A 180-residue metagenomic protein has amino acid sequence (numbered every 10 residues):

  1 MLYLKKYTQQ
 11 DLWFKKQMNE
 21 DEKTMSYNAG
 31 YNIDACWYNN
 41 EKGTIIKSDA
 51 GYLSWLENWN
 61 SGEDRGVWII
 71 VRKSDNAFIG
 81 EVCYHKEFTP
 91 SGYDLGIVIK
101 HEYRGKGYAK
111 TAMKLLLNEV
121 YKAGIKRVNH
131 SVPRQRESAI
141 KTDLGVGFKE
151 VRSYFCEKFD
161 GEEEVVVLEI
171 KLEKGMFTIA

Functional and structural regions predicted by a protein language model:
M1-D94, H101, G161-A180: GNAT-family acyltransferases
F14, D94, V98, T111-A112 (+2 more regions): Amphipathic alpha-helical recognition patches that constitute DNA-binding helices
A77-F78, K110, R134-R152: Conserved active-site alpha-helix within GNAT-family acetyltransferase domains
K86, I97-E102, K106, R134-Q135: Active-site acidic-Proline motif in GNAT/NAT acetyltransferases
I99, G105-E119, K141-G145: Conserved acetyl-CoA-binding loop-helix of GNAT-fold acetyltransferases
E119-I125, R134-S138: A compact, surface-exposed functional segment
N129-V132, G147-V166: Conserved catalytic-core motifs of GNAT/GCN5-like acyltransferases
